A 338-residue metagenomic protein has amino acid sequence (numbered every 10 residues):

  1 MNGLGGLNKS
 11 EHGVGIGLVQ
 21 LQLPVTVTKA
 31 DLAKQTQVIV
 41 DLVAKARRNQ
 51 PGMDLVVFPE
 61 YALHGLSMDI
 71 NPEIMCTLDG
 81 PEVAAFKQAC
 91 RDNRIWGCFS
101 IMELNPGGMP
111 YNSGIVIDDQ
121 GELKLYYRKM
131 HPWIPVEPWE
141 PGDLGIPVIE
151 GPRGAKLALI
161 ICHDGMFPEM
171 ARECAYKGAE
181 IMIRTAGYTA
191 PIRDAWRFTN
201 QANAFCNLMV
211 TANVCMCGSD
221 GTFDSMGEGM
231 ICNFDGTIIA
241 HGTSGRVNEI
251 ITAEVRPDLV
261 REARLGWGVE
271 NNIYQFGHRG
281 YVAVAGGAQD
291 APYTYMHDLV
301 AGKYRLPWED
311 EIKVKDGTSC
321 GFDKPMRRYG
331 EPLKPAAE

Functional and structural regions predicted by a protein language model:
M1-D54, I183: N-terminal active-site segment of His-dependent metallophosphoesterases
G3, V148, M216-E338: C-terminal beta-strand edge segments of enzyme domains
G15, C98, S113, G145 (+1 more regions): Conserved beta-strand and immediately adjacent loop positions that scaffold enzyme active sites
Q22, A62, M102-E103, M166 (+3 more regions): Catalytic metal-binding/acid-base residues of hydrolase active sites
A30-Q120, K124-Y126, T189-N207: Cys-nucleophile CN-hydrolase/nitrilase-fold catalytic domain and related Cys-dependent amidase chemistry that acts on
N71, I115, Y126-W133, M230 (+1 more regions): Short beta->alpha transition motifs characteristic of CBS
Q88, N105-E180, T185-A202, S225: Active-site catalytic loop in hydrolytic enzyme cores
